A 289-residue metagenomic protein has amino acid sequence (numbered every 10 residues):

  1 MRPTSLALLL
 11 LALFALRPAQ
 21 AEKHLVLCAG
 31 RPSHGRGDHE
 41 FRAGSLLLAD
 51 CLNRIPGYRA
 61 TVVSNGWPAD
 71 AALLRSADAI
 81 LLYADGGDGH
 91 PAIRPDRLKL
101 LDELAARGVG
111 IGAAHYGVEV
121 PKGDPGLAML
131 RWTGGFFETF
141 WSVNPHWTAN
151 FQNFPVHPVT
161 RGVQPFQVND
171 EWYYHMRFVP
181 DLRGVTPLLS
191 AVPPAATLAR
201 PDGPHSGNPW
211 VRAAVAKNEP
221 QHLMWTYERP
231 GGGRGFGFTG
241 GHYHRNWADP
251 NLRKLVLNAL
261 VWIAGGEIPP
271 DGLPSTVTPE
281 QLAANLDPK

Functional and structural regions predicted by a protein language model:
M1-A7: Bacterial N-terminal signal peptides that target proteins for export
L9-A19: Hydrophobic h-region of N-terminal signal peptides that target proteins for export in Gram-negative bacteria
E22-K23, A29, G44-L47, R54 (+3 more regions): Extracellular ligand-binding/catalytic regions of CAZymes and related secreted enzymes and adhesion modules
V26-C28, S33-V120: Helical hinge/lid and interdomain linker segments adjacent to catalytic or ligand-binding clefts that mediate domain
G87-P165: A glycine-rich, often tryptophan-bearing local segment used as a flexible ligand/cofactor-contacting loop or short
Y116, S190-V192, T239-G241: Short, well-ordered beta-to-alpha junction loops that form the rim of enzyme active sites and present histidine/acidic
M129-F136, N169, V179-R183, R253-I268: Oxidoreductase and adenylate-handling cofactor-binding alpha/beta cores
E138-G231: Catalytic beta-strand/loop cores that center a nucleophilic Ser/Cys/Thr and support acyl-enzyme chemistry
